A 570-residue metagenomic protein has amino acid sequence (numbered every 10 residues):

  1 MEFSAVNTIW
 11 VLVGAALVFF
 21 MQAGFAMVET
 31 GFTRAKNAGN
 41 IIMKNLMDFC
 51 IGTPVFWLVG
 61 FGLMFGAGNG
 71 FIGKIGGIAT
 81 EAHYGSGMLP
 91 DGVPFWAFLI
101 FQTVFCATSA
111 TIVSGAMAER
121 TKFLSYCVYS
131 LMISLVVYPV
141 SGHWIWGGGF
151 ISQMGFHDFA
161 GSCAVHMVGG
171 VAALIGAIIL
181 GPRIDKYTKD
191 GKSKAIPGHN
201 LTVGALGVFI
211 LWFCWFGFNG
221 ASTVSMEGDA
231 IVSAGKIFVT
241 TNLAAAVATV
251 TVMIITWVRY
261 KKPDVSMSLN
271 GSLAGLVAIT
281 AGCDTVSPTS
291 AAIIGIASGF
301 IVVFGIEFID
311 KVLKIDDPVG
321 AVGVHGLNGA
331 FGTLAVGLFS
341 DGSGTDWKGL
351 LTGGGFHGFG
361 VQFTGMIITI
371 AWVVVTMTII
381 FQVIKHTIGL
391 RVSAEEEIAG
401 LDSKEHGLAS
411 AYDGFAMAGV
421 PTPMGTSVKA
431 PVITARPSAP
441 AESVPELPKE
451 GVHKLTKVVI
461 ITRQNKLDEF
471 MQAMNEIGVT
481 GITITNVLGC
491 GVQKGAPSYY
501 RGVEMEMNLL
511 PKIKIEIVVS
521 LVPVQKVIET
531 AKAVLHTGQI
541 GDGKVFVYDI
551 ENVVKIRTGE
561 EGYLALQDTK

Functional and structural regions predicted by a protein language model:
M1-P448: Glycine- and aromatic-enriched membrane alpha-helices
K404-A411, T422-K570: Positively charged, small/polar-rich N-terminal and surface patches that mediate targeting and assembly and bind
